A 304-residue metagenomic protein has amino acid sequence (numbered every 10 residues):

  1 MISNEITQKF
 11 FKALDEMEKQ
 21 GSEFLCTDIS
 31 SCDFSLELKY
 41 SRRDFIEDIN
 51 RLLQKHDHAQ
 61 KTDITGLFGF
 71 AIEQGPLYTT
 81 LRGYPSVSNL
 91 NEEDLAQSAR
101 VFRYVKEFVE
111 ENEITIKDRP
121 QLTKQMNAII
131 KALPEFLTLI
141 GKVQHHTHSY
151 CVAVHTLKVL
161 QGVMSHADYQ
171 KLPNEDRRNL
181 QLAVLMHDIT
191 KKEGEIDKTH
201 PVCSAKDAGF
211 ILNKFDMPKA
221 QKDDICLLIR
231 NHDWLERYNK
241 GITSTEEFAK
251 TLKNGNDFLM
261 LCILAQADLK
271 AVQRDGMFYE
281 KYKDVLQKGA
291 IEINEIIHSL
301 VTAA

Functional and structural regions predicted by a protein language model:
I2-A132: Non-catalytic interface/linker regions that flank or bridge core catalytic/transmembrane domains
K9, D48, R100, Y104 (+9 more regions): Exposed alpha-helical structural elements
K9, V152-H155, H200, S204: Generic hydrophobic secondary-structure packing signal
A13-E16, G162-H166, I211-K214: A generic secondary-structure signal
V87-E195: Acidic/His-rich, divalent-metal-binding segments that scaffold phosphate/diphosphate chemistry
D168-R274: Divalent metal-dependent catalytic cores for phosphoryl transfer on phosphate-bearing substrates
T251-M260, L264-A304: Metal-dependent nucleotide-binding catalytic modules
